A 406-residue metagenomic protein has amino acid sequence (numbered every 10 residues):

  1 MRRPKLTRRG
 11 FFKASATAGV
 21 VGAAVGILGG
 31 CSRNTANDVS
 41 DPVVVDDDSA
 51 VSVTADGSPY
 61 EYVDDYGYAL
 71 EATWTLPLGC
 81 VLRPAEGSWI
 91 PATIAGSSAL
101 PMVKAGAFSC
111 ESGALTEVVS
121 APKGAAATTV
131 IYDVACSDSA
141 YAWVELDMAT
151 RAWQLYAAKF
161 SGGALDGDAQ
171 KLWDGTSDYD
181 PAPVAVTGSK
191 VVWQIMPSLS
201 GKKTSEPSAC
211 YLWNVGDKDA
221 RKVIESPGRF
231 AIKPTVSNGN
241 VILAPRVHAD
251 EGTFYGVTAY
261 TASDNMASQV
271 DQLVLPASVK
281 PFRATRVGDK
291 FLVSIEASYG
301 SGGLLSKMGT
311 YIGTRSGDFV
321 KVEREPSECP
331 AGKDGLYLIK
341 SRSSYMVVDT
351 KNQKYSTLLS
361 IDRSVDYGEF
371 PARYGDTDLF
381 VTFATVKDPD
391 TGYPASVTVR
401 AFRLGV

Functional and structural regions predicted by a protein language model:
R2-P4, G10-S32: N-terminal export signals
G26-D47: C-terminal region of N-terminal signal peptides and the immediate post-cleavage residues of exported proteins
V44-L76, S97-A121, Q154-W173, K202-S226 (+4 more regions): Surface-exposed loop/turn elements that mediate protein-protein interactions on large endomembrane-trafficking
L76-A85, A126-V134, T176-A185, P227-S237 (+3 more regions): Repeated scaffold domains used in trafficking and secretory/extracellular systems, primarily beta-propellers
A85-S98, S139-L146, S189-G201, N238-D250 (+4 more regions): Short beta-strand elements that form the blades of beta-propeller/WD-repeat-like and other beta-sheet-rich scaffold
T116-D138: Blade-loop segments of beta-propeller domains
Y132-C136, V144-T150: Short, charge-rich binding segments
A182-S208, G216-R221, P234-S237: Alpha-helical scaffolds that organize eukaryotic protein assemblies
